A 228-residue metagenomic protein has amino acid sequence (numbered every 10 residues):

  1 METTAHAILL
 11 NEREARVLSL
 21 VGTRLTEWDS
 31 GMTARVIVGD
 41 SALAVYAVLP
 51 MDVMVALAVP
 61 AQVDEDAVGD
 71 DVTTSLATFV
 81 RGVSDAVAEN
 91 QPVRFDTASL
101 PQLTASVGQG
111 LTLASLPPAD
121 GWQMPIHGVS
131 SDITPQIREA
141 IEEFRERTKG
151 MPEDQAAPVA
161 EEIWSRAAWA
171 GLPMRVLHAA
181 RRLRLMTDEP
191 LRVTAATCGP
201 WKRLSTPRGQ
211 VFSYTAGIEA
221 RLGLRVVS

Functional and structural regions predicted by a protein language model:
M1-P60: N-terminal ordered "arm"
S30-M32, L57-V59, D66-V68, R225-S228: Short, surface-exposed linear patches
P50-M51, A61-V63, A216-R221: A short, sequence-level motif marking secondary-structure junctions
M54-P92: A broadly used, surface-exposed interaction patch
A86-S228: Long, compositionally biased intrinsically disordered terminal regions
